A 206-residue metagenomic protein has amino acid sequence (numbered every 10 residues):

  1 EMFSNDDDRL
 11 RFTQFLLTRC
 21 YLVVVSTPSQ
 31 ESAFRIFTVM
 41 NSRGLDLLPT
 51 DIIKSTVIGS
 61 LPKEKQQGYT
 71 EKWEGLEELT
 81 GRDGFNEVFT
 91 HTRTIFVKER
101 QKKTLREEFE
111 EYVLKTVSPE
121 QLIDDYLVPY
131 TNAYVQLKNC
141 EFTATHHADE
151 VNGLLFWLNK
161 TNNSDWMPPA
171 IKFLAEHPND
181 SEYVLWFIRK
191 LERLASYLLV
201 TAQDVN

Functional and structural regions predicted by a protein language model:
E1-N206: Flexible coil/loop and intrinsically disordered segments
